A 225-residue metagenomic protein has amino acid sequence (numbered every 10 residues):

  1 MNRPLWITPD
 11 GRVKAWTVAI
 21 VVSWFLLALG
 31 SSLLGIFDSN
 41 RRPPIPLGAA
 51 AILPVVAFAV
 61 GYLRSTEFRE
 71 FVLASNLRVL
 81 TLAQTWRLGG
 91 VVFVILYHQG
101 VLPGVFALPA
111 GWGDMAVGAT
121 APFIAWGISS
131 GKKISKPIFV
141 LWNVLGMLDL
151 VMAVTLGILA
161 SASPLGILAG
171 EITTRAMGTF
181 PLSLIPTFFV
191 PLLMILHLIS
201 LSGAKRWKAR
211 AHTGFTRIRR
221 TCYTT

Functional and structural regions predicted by a protein language model:
R3-V21: N-terminal membrane topogenic signal
V21-I36: Alpha-helical transmembrane segments of multi-pass membrane proteins
S39-G100: A glycine-rich, hydrophobic loop/mini-helix early in the fold
A50-L63, A116-A125, L184-S202: Hydrophobic cores of alpha-helical transmembrane segments in multi-pass inner/ER membrane proteins, independent
L82-F139: Membrane-proximal helix-loop-helix units in multi-pass membrane proteins
F139-L156: Hydrophobic alpha-helical membrane-insertion segments
S163-S183: Short, membrane-exposed interhelical loops at transmembrane-helix boundaries
G214-C222: Short, low-complexity, charge-dense intrinsically disordered segments
